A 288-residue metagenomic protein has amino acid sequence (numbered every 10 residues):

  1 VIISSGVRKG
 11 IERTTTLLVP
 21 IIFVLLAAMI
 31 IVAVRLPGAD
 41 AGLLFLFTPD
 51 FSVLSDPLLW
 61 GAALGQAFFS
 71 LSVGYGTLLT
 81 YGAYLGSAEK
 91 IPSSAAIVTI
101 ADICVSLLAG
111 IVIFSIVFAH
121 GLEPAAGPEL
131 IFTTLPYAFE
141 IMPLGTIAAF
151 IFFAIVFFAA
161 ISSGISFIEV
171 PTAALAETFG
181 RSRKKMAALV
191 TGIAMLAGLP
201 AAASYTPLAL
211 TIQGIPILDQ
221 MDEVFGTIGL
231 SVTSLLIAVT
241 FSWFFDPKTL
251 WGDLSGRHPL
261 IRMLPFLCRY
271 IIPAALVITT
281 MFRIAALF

Functional and structural regions predicted by a protein language model:
V1, G61-S72, I151-S162, F225 (+3 more regions): Hydrophobic alpha-helical transmembrane segments of multi-pass membrane proteins
V1-L18, T80-A88, V170-F179: Membrane-water interface regions at transmembrane-helix termini and the short interhelical loops of multi-pass membrane
V1-S4, R8, D40-G61, A126-F132 (+3 more regions): Inter-helical loop and helix-membrane interface segments of multi-pass membrane transporters/permeases
G10-L18, A125-T134, G145-F158, A173-K185 (+2 more regions): Transmembrane helix-loop boundary segments of multi-pass membrane transporters
E12, T16-I161, K185-M186: Membrane-embedded translocation segments of transport machinery
F23-P49, A197-T206, S231-L250, F282-L287: Hydrophobic alpha-helical segments and their helix-loop junctions in multi-pass secondary transporters
A101-L107, T146-A149, F158-I161, L175-L210 (+1 more regions): Loop-to-transmembrane helix boundary motifs in multi-pass membrane proteins
G180-T191, D222-I278: C-terminal membrane-solvent junction of multi-pass transporters and transport-like membrane proteins
